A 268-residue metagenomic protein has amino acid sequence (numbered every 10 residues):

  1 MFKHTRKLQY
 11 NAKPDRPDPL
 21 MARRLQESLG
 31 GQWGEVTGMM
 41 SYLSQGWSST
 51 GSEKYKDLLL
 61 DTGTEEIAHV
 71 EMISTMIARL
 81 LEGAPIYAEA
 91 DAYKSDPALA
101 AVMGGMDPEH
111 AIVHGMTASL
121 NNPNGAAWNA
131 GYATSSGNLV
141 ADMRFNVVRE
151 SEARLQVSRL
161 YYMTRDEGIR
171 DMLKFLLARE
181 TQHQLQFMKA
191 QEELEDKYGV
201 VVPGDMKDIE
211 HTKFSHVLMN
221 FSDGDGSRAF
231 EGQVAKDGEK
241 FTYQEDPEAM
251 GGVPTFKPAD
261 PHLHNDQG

Functional and structural regions predicted by a protein language model:
M1-G268: Non-heme di-metal
